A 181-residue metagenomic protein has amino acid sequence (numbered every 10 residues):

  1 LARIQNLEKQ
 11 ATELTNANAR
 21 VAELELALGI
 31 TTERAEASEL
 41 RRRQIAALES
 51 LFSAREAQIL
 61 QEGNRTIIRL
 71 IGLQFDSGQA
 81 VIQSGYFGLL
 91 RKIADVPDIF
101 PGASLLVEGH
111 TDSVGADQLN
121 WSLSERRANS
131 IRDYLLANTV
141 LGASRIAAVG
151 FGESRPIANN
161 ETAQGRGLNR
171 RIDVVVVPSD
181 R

Functional and structural regions predicted by a protein language model:
L1-S104, S179-R181: Periplasmic peptidoglycan-binding/tethering modules of Gram-negative envelope proteins
A22-R42, Q79-F87, E108-R181: Periplasmic OmpA-like peptidoglycan-binding domain that tethers envelope proteins to the cell wall
